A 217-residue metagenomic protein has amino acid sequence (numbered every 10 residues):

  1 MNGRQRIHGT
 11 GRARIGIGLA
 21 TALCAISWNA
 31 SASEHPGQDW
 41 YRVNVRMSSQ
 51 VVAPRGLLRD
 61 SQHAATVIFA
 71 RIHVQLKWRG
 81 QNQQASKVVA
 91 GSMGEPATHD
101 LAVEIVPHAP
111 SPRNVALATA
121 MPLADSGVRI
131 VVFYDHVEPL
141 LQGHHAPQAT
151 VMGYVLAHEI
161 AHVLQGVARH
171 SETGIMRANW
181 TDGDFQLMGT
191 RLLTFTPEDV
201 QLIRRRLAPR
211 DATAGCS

Functional and structural regions predicted by a protein language model:
M1-R12: N-terminal secretory signal peptides that target proteins for export/translocation
R14-S27: Bacterial N-terminal signal peptides
W28-A32: Sec/Tat signal peptide C-region and signal peptidase I cleavage site
S33-G37, R46-M47, V51-H63, A120-A146 (+3 more regions): Metalloprotease/metallohydrolase-associated module, dominated by Zn2+-dependent proteases
G37-D39, A97: Solvent-exposed loop and beta-edge segments used for protein-protein assembly and interaction
Y41-V43: Short structural boundary motif marking the start of a folded domain
R55-V163: Metzincin-family zinc-dependent endopeptidase catalytic domain
